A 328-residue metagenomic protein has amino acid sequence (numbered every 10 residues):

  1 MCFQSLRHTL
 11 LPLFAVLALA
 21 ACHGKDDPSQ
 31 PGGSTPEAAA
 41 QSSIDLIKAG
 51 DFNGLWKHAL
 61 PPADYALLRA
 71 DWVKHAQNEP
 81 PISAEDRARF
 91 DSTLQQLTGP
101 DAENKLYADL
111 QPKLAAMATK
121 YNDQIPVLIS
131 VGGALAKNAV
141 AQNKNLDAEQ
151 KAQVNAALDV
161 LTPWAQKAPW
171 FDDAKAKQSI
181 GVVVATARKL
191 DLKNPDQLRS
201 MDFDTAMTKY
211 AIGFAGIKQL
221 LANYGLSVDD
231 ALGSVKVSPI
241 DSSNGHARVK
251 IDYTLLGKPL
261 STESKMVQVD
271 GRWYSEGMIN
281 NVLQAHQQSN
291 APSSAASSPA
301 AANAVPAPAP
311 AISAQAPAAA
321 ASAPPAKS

Functional and structural regions predicted by a protein language model:
M1-L11: Bacterial N-terminal signal peptides that target proteins for export
A18-A21: C-terminal motif of bacterial Sec signal peptides marking the signal peptidase cleavage site
H23-P31: Bacterial lipoprotein signal-peptidase II cleavage site
S34-G50: Short, aromatic-enriched amphipathic alpha-helices that serve as compact interaction elements
D51-A63, K193, Q197-S200: Short, well-ordered alpha-helical segments enriched in acidic and aromatic residues
G99-D196, T205, P259-N290: Short beta-strand edge/turn micro-motifs at domain boundaries
R248-L255: Short beta-strand segments that buttress and anchor functional surface loops
P292-S328: Long, low-complexity intrinsically disordered segments that are proline/alanine-rich with interleaved serine/threonine
